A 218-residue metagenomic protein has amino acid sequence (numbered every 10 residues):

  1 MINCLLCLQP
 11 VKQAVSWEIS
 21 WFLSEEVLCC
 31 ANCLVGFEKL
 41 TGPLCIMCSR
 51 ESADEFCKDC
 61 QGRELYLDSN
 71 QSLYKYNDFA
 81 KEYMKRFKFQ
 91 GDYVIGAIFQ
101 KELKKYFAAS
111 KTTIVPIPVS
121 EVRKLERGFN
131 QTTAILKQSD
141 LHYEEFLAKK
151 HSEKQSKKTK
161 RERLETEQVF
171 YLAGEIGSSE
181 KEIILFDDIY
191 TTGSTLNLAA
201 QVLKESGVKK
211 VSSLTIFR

Functional and structural regions predicted by a protein language model:
M1-R218: Glycine-rich phosphate/pyrophosphate-handling loop used in enzymes and phosphotransfer proteins
